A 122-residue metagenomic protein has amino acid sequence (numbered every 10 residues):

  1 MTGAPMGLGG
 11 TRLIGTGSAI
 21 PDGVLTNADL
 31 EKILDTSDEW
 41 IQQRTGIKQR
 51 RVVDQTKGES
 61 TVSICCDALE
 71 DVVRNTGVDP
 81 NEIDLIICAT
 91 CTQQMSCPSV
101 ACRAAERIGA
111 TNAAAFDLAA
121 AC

Functional and structural regions predicted by a protein language model:
M1-L85, E106-N112: Conserved "HGTGT" condensation-loop signature of ketosynthase/thiolase-family condensing enzymes that catalyze
A19, A89-M95, A120-C122: Acidic, glycine-rich active-site loops and adjacent beta-strand->loop/helix elements that engage anionic groups
K57, A115-C122: Active-site nucleophile and cofactor-binding loops and adjacent substrate-binding regions of central metabolic enzymes
T61, C65, C97, A121: Conserved donor sugar-nucleotide recognition element shared by glycan-biosynthetic enzymes
D79, S99, L118-A121: Poly-acidic low-complexity segments
T92-E106: Short Gly/Thr/Asp-enriched flexible loops that form oxyanion-binding sites at enzyme active sites
